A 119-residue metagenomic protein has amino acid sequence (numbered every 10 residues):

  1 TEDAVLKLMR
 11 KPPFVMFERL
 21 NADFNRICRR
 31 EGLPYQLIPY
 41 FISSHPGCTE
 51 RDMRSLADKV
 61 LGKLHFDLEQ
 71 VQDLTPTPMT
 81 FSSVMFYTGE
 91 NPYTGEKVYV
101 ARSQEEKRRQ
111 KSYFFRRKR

Functional and structural regions predicted by a protein language model:
T1-D73: Conserved AdoMet/S-adenosylmethionine-binding subsite of the radical SAM
R51, D67-L68, L74-R119: C-terminal accessory regions of radical SAM enzymes
